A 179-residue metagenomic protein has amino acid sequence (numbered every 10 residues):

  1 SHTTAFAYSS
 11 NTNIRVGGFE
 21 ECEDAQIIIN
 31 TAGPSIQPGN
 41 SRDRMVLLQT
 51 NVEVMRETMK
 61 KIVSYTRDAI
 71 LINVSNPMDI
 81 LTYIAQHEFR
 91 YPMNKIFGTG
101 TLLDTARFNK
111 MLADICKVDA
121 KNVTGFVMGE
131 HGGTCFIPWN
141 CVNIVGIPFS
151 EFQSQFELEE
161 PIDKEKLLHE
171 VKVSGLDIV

Functional and structural regions predicted by a protein language model:
S1-Q26, P34-S35: Conserved N-terminal Rossmann-fold NAD(P) cofactor-binding segment
T3-Y8, I29, I36, T66 (+3 more regions): Structural signal for hydrophobic packing residues in well-ordered secondary-structure cores of soluble enzyme domains
G18, G98, G125-V127: Structural signal for conserved beta-strand scaffold positions within catalytic alpha/beta enzyme cores
E20-C22, N76-I80, E130-G133: Short, internal active-site loops enriched in acidic
I28-N30, N73: Redox-cofactor binding/interface segments in oxidoreductases and associated redox assembly factors
P34-D43: Gly-rich Lys/Arg/Thr-decorated short loops/hinges at beta-loop-alpha junctions or inter-strand turns that position
D43-N109: Rossmann-like NAD(P)(H) cofactor-binding subdomain of soluble oxidoreductases
F89-N94, D104-V179: C-terminal substrate-binding/catalytic lobe of Rossmann-fold NAD(P)-dependent dehydrogenases
